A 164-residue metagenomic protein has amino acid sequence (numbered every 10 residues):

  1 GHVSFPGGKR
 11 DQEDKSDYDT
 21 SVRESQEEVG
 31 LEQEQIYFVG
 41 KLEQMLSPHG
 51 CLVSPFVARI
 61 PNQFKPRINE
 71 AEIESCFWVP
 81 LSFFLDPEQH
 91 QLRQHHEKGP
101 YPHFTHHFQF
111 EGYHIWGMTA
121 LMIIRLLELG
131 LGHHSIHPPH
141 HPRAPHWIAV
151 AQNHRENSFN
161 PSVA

Functional and structural regions predicted by a protein language model:
G1-R10: Short, His- and charge-rich active-site/binding loops that engage polyanionic ligands
K9-E111, I115, I124-F159: Unchanged
P161-A164: Long, low-complexity, intrinsically disordered segments
